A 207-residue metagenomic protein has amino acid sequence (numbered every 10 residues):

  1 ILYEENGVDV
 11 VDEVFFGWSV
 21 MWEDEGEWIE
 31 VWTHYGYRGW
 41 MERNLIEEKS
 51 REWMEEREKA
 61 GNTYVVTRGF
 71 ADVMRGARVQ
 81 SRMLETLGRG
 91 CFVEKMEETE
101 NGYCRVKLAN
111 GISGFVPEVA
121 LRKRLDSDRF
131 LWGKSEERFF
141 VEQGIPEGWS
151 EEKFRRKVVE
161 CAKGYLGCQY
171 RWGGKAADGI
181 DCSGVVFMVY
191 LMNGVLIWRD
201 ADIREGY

Functional and structural regions predicted by a protein language model:
I1, W18-D24, W32-T67, A71 (+5 more regions): Boundary regions of SH3-family modules and the immediately adjacent low-complexity/disordered segments in eukaryotic
I1-E5, V11, V20, E205-Y207: Short, intrinsically disordered, charge-balanced linker/junction segments flanking boundaries in proteins
G7-V8, A120: N-terminal ordered "arm"
V11, L84, A176-I180: Short, conserved micro-motifs enriched in small and acidic residues
E94-E97, K157-Y165, Q169-W172, F187: Surface-exposed interaction/gating patches
Y170-G184, M188-Y207: Catalytic cysteine-centered active-site loop
